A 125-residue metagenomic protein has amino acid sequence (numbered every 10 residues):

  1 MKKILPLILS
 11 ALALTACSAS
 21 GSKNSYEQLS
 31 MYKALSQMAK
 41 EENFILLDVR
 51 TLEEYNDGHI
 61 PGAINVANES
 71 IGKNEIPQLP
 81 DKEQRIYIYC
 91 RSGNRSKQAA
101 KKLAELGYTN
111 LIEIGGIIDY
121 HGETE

Functional and structural regions predicted by a protein language model:
K2-L5, C17-Q37, F44, E53-Q84 (+1 more regions): Rhodanese-like catalytic fold shared by cysteine-dependent sulfurtransferases and DSP/PTP-type phosphatases
S10-A11: Residue-level signal for mature regions of secreted extracellular proteins and peptides
L46-D48: Structural scaffold elements adjacent to functional motifs in cytosolic proteins
